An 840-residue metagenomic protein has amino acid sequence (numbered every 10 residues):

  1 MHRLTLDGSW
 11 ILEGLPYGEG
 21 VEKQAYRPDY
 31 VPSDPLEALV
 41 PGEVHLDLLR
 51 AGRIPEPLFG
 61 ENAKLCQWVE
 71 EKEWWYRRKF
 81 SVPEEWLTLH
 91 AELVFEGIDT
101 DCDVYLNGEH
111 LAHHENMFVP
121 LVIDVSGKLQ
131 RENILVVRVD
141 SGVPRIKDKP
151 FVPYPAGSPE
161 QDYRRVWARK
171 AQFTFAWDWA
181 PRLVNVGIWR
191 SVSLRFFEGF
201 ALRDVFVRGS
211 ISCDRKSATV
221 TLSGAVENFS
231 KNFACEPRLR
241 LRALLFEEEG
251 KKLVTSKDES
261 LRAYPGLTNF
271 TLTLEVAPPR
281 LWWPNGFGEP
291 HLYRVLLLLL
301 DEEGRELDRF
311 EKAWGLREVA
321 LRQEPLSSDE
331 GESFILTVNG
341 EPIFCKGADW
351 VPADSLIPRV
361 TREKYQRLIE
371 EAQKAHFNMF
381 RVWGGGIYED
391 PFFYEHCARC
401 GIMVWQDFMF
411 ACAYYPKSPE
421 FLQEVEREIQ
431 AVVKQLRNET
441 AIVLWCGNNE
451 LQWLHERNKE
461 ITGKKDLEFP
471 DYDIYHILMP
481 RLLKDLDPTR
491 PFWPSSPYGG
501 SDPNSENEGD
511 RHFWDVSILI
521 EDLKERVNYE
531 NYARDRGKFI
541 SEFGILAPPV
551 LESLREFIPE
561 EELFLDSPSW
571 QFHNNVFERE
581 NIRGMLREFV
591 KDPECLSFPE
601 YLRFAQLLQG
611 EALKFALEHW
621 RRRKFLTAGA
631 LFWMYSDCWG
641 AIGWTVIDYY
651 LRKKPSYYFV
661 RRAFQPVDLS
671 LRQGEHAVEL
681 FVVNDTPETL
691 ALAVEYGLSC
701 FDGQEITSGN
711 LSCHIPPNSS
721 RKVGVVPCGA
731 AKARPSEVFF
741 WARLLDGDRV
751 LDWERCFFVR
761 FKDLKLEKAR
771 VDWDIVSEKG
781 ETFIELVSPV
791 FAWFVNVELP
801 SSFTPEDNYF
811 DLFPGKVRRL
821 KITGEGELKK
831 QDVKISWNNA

Functional and structural regions predicted by a protein language model:
M1-V94, V166-R190, F197-G199, L326-S328 (+4 more regions): Extended carbohydrate-recognition surfaces in non-catalytic/accessory domains of CAZymes and lectin-like proteins
L4, G8-G18, E43-A51, C66 (+7 more regions): Accessory beta-strand-rich segments of carbohydrate-active enzymes
L46-V82, W86-V94, D99-N107, A112-E115 (+8 more regions): Active-site-adjacent substrate/metal-binding segments within catalytic domains of carbohydrate-active enzymes
Y76-R78, V119-I123, G266-L274, R721-G724 (+2 more regions): Short strand-edge motifs at loop-to-beta-strand transitions and within beta-strands of extracellular beta-rich domains
W86-L89, R131-E132, R145-I146, N232-C235 (+3 more regions): Short glycine/proline/serine/threonine-rich loop/turn segments at secondary-structure transition edges
G127-I134, S223-P325: Extended acidic/polar, glycine-enriched regions that form or flank non-catalytic beta-rich accessory modules
E227-K231, L565-D807, L812-I822, E827-L828: Carbohydrate-binding surfaces of carbohydrate-active enzymes
M379-G386, D390-R399, M403-Q571, L608 (+5 more regions): Substrate-binding/catalytic cleft of secreted carbohydrate-active enzymes, primarily glycoside hydrolases
